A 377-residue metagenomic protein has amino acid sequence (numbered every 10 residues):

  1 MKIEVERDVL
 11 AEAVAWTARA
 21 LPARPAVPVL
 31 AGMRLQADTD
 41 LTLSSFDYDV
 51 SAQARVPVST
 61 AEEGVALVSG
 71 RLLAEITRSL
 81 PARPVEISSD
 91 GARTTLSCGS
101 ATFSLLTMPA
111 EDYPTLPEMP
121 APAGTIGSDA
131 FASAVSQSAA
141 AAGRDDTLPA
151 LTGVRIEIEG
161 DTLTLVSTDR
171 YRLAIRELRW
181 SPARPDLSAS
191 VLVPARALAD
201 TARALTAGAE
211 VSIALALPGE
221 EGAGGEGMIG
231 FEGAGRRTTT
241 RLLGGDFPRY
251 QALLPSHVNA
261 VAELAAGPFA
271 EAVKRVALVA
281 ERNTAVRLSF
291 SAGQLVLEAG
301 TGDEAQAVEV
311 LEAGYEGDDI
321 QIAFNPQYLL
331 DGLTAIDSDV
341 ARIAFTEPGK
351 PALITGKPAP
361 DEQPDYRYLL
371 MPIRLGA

Functional and structural regions predicted by a protein language model:
M1-A377: Structural preference for solvent-exposed beta-strand-turn elements and adjacent flexible terminal/loop segments within
